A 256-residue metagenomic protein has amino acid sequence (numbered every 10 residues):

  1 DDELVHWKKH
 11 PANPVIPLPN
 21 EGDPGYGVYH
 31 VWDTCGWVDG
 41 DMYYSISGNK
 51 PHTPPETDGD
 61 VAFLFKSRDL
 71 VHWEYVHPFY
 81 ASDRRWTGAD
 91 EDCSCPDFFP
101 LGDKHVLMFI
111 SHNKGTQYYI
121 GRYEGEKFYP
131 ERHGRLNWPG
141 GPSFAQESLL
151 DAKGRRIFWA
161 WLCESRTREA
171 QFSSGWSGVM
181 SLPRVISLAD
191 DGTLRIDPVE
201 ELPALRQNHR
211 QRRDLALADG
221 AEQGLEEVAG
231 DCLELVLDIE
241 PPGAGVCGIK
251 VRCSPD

Functional and structural regions predicted by a protein language model:
D1, L64-L70, I186, S254: Conserved Ser/Thr-centered positions that define the repeating blades of beta-propeller domains
D2-V38, P54, H72-D97, K127-Q146 (+2 more regions): Surface loop/turn signatures of beta-propeller and other carbohydrate-active proteins
W37-D39, F99-L101, D151, A189: Structural WD40 beta-propeller signal
D41-S45, K104-V106, G154-F158: Entry beta-strands of beta-propeller and related beta-repeat scaffolds
S47-N49, F109-S111, A160-L162: Recurrent small/Gly-Pro-centered beta-turn motifs in extracellular repeat architectures
P54-D60, H112-T116, W176-S177: Short, solvent-exposed loop/turn segments at conserved positions within beta-propeller repeat blades
K114, E124-G141, E147-D256: Beta-rich accessory regions
Q117-G121: Beta-propeller blade termini and top-face loops
